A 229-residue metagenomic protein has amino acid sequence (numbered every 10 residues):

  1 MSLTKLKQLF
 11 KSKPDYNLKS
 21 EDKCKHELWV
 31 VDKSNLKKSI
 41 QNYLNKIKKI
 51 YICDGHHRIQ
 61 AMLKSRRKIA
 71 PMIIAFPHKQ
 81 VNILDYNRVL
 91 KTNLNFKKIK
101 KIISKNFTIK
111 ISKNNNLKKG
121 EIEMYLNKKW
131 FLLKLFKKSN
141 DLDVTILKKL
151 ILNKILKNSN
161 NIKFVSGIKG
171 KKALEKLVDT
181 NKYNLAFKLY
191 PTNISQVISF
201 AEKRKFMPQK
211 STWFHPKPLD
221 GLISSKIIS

Functional and structural regions predicted by a protein language model:
M1-S229: Surface-exposed, charge/polar-rich loops and edge strands
